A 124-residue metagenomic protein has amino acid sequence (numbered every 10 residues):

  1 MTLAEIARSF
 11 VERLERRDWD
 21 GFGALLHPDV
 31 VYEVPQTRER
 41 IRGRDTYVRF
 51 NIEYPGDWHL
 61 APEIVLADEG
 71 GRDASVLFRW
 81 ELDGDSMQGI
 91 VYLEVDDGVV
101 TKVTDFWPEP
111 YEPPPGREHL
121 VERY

Functional and structural regions predicted by a protein language model:
M1-Y124: C-terminal and inter-domain tail/linker signature
